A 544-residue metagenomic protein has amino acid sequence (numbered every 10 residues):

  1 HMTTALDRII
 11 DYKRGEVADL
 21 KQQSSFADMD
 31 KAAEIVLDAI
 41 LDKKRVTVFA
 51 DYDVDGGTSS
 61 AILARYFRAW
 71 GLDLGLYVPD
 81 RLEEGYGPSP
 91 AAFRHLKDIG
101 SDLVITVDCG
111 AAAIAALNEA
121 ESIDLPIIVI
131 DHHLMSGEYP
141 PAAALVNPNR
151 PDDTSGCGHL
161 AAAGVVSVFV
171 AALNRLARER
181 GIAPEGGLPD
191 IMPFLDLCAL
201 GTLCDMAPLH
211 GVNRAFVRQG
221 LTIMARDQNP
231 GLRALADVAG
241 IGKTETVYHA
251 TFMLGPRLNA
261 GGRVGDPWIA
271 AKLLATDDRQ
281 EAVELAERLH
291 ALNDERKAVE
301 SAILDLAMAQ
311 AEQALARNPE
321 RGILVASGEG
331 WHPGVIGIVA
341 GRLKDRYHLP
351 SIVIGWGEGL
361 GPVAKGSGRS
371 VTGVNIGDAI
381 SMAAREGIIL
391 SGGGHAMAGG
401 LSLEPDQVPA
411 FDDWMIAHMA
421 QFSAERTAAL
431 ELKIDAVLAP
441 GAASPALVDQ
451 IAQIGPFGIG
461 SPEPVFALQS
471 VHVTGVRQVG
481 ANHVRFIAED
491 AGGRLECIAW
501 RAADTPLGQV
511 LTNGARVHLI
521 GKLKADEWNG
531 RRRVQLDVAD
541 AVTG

Functional and structural regions predicted by a protein language model:
H1-V17, A27: Conserved N-terminal beta1-alpha1 strand-loop-helix module at the mouth
I9, I105, N259, I451 (+1 more regions): A residue-level signal for conserved active-site and pocket-lining positions in enzyme catalytic cores
A18-L103, I123, R175-Q407, V437 (+1 more regions): Hydrophobic helix-and-loop "lid/oligomerization" segment in the mid-to-C-terminal part of catalytic domains
L96-A207, I380: Conserved phosphate-handling catalytic cores of large alpha/beta enzymes
A115-E119, V339, Q450: A short acidic, amphipathic alpha-helical/loop segment
L117-N118, T154-C157, G242-K243, G341-R342 (+2 more regions): A generic local secondary-structure boundary/capping motif
H132-H133, H332, H395, H483: Histidine-centered active-site/metal-ligand motif
E281-A326, L360-P362, V374, M382-G544: Mid-to-C-terminal polyanion-binding domains and interfaces
